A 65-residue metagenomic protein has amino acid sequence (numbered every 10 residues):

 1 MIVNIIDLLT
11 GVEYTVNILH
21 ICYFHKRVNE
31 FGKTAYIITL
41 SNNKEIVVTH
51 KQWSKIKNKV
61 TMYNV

Functional and structural regions predicted by a protein language model:
M1-V65: Eukaryotic intrinsically disordered, low-complexity regulatory linkers and tails enriched in Ser/Thr/Pro
